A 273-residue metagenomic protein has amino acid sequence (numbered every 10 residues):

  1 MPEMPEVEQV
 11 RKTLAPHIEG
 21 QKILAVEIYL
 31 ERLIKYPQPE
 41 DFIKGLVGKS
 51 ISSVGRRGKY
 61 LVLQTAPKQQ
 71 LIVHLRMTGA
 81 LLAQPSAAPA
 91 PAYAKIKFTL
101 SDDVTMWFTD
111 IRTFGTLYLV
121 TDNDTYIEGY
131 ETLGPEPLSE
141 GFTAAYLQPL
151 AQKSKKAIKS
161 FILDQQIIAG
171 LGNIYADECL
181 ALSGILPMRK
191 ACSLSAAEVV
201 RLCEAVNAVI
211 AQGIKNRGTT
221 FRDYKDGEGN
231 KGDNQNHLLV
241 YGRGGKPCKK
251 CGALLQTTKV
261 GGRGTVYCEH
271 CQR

Functional and structural regions predicted by a protein language model:
M1-L117: Gly/Gly-Pro- and Ser/Thr-rich, intrinsically disordered tail segments characteristic of DNA damage-repair and tolerance
M1-M4, P137, G141, S195-C203: Generic detection of long, well-ordered alpha-helical segments
P2, Q21, A25, L33 (+8 more regions): Generic signal for short, ordered secondary-structure residues within or immediately flanking folded domains
L24-F42, G55, L150-R273: Basic, nucleic-acid-binding surfaces and adjacent catalytic neighborhoods in DNA/RNA-processing proteins
G48, G58, G79, G115 (+5 more regions): Glycine-centered flexibility motif
P67, M77, D102, R112 (+5 more regions): A broadly conserved detector of short glycine/acidic/proline-rich loop/turn motifs that flank catalytic sites and bind
L71-G170, Y175-A181, K190: Phosphate/anion-contacting hairpin/loop surfaces
